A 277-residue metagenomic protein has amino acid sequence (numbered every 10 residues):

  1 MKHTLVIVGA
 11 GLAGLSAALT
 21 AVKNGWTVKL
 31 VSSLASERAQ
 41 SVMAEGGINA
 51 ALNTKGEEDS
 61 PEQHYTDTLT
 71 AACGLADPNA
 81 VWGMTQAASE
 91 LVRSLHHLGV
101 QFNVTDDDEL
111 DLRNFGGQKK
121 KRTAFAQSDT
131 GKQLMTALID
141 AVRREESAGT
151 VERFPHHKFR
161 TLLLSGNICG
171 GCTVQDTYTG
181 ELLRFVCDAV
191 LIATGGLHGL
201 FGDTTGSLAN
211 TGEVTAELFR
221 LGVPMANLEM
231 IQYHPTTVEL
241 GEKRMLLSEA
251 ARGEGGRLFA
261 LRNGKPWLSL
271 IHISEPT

Functional and structural regions predicted by a protein language model:
L5-L30: N-terminal Rossmann-like FAD-binding beta1-loop-alpha1 element of flavoenzymes
G11-L12, A35, D129, L197-H198: Residue-level detector of alpha-helix initiation sites
K23-A44: Glycine-rich FAD pyrophosphate-binding loop
A50-M84: Glycine-rich active-site loop/strand segments that organize a redox cofactor
D67, A76, W82-K120, G256-A260: A conserved beta-strand/loop capping segment in the N-terminal third of enzymes that catalyze redox or closely related
H96-E181, V186-A189, A193, G202 (+2 more regions): Conserved redox-cofactor binding core of oxidoreductases
L200-E217: A conserved FAD-binding loop/helix module that cradles the flavin
E217, V223-S274: An anion/pyrophosphate-binding glycine-rich loop and adjacent beta-alpha core in soluble alpha-beta enzymes
